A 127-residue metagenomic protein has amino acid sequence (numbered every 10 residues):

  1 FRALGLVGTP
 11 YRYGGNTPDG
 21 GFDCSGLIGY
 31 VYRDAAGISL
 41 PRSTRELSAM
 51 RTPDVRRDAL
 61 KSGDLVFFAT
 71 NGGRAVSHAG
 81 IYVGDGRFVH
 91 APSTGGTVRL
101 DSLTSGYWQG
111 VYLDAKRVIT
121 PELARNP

Functional and structural regions predicted by a protein language model:
F1, G29-Y30, L113: Generic alpha-helical structural context detector
F1-T9: Surface-exposed, glycine-biased beta-strand/turn segments
G5, R33-D34, I81: Solvent-exposed polar/charged
T9-S62: Catalytic cysteine-centered active-site loop
D54, G72, S77, Y82-P127: Aromatic- and glycine-rich peptidoglycan recognition patches
